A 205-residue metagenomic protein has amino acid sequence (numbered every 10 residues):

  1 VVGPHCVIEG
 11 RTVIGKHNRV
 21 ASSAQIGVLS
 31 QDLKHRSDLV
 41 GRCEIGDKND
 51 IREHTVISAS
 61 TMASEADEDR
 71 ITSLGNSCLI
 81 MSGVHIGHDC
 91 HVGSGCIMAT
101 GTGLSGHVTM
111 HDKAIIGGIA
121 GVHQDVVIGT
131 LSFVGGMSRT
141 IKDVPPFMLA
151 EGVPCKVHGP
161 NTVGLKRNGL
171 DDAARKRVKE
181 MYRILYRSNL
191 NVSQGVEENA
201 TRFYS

Functional and structural regions predicted by a protein language model:
G3-P4, E9-G10, G15-K16, A21-S22 (+17 more regions): Left-handed beta-helix
T12, H17, S23, V28-L29 (+5 more regions): Terminal amphipathic alpha-helical/low-complexity segments used for targeting or macromolecular assembly
T61-A63: Conserved catalytic-core motifs of eukaryotic protein kinase domains, centered on the activation segment
